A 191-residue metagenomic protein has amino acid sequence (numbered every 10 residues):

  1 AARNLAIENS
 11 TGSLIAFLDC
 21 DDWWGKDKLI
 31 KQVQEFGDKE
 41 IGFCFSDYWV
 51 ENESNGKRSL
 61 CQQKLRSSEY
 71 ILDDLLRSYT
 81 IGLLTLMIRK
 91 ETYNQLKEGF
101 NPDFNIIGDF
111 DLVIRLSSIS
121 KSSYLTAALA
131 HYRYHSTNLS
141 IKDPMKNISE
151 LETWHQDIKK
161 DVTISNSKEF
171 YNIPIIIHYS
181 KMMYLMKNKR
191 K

Functional and structural regions predicted by a protein language model:
A1-A2, L29-E98, H155: Flexible acidic/His/Gly-enriched loops in nucleotide-sugar-dependent glycosyltransferase catalytic domains
A1-S10: Glycine-rich, basic loop-to-helix element that forms the pyrophosphate-binding segment of sugar-nucleotide handling
E8, L65-L151: Conserved nucleotide-sugar donor-binding catalytic segment
G12, F43-Y48, L125, Y132: Short glycine/serine/threonine-enriched helix-capping/active-site loop that flanks the nucleotide-sugar donor pocket
I15: Short aromatic/hydrophobic "clamp" motif used to bind/position activated sugar donors
D19-W23, D47: The conserved acidic donor/metal-binding loop of glycosyltransferases
M87, S149-I175: C-terminal, non-catalytic tails of nucleotide-sugar-dependent glycosyltransferases
M145-E150, E169-K191: Non-catalytic, C-terminal membrane-associated alpha-helical segments of glycosyltransferases
